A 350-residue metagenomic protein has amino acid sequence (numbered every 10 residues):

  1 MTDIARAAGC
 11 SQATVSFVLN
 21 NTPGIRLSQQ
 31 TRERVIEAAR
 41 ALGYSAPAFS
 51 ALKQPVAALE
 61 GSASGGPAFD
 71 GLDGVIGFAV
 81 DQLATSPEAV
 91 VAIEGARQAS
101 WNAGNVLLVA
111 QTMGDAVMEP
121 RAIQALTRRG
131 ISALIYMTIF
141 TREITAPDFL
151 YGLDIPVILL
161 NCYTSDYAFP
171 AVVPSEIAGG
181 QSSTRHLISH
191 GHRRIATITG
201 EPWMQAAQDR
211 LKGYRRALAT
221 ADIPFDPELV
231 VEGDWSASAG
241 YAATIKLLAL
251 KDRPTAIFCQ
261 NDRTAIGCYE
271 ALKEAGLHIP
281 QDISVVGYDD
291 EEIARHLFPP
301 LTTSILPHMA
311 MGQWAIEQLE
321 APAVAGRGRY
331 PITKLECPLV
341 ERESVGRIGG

Functional and structural regions predicted by a protein language model:
M1-S64: N-terminal helix-turn-helix DNA-binding module of bacterial transcription factors
S11, G74, S132, R193-R194 (+1 more regions): Short acidic/polar active-site loop segments enriched in Thr and Asp
L59-R185, S189: Alpha-helical recognition/docking segments in bacterial nutrient-uptake and carbohydrate-utilization systems
V80-V91, V109-M118, A171-S182, I198-I245 (+4 more regions): Hinge/beta->alpha junction and helix N-cap segments in small-molecule ligand-binding domains
M137-T138, L160, H190, A206 (+2 more regions): Replace "coordinates the UDP/GDP/TDP-sugar" with "coordinates nucleotide-activated sugar donors
R193-R194, F225-L229, I279-V285: Short acidic capping loops at alpha-helix termini that bridge into adjacent secondary structure
K246-G350: Flexible loop/turn connectors
